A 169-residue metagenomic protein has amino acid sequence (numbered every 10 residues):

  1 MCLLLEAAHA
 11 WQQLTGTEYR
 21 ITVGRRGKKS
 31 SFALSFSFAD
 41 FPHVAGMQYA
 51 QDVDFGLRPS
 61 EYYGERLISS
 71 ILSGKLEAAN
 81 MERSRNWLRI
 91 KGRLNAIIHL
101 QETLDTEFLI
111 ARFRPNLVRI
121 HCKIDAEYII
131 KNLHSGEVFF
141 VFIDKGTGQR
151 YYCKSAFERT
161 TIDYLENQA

Functional and structural regions predicted by a protein language model:
M1-E127: An acidic, glycine-rich, mixed-charge low-complexity segment common to nucleic-acid enzymes
A96-A169: Conserved binding-pocket/active-site segment within a compact domain
